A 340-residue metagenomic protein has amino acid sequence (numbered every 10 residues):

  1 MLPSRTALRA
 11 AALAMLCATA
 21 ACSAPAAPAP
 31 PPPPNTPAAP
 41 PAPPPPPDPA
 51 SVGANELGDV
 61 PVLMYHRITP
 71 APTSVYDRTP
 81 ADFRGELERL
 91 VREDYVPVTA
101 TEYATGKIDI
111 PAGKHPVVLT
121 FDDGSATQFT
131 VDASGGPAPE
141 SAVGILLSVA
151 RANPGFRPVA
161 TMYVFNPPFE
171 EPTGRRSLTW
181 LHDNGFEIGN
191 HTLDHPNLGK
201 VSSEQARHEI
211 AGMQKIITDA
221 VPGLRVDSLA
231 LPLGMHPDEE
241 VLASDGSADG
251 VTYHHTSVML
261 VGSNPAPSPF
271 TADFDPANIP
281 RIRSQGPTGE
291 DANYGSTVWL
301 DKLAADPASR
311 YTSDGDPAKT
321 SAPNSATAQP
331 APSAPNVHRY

Functional and structural regions predicted by a protein language model:
M1-A14: N-terminal export and membrane-targeting signals
A18-A21: C-terminal motif of bacterial Sec signal peptides marking the signal peptidase cleavage site
A24-A27, L63, A142-Y163, F186-E187 (+2 more regions): CE4/NodB-like, metal-dependent polysaccharide N-deacetylase domain that modifies extracellular/periplasmic N-acetylated
A26-A38: Extracytoplasmic/lumenal low-complexity Ser/Thr/Pro-rich segments of cell-envelope proteins
N35, P40-T120, S125-A133, P137 (+1 more regions): C-terminal active-site subregion of NodB/CE4 polysaccharide deacetylases
N55, I110-P111, I145-F156, E171-N190 (+1 more regions): Acidic (Asp/Glu)-rich catalytic clusters
R84-L87, V143, L147, R151 (+3 more regions): Short amphipathic alpha-helical segments and helix-helix/interface helices
F169-E171, E239-E240: Active-site glycine- and acidic-residue-rich loops that bind and position anionic ligands or nucleotide-like cofactors
